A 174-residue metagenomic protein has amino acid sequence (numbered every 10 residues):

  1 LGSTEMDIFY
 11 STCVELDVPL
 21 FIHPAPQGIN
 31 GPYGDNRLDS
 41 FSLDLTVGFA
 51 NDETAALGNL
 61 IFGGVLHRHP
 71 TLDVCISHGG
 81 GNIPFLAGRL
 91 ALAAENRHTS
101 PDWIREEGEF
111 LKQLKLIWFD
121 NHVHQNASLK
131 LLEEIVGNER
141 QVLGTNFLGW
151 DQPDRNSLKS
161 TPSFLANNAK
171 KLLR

Functional and structural regions predicted by a protein language model:
L1-K112, A127-E139: Histidine/acidic residue-rich metal-binding segments in metalloenzymes
G63-G64, L72, N82, R105-E106 (+3 more regions): Mid-to-C-terminal alpha-helical segments outside catalytic/metal-binding sites
F110-D120: Alpha-helix-centered segments that form part of catalytic cores
